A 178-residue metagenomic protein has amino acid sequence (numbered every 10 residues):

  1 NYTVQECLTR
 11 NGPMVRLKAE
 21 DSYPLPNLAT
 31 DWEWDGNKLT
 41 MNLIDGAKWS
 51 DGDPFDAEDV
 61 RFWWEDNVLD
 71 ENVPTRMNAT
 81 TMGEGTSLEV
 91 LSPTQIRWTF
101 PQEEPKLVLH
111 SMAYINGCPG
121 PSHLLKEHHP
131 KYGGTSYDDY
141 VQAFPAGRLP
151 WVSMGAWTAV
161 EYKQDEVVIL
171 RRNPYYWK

Functional and structural regions predicted by a protein language model:
N1-C7, L25-L28, D53, L107-C118: A structural "hinge/loop" feature
N1-D35, E65, V152-M154: N-terminal lobe/hinge region of extracytoplasmic solute-binding protein
K18-E20, Y114-K178: Gly/Pro-rich hinge or "lid" segments in bacterial periplasmic/extracellular proteins
D31-V73, E89-L91, R97: Aromatic- and charge-enriched surface segment that lines or borders ligand/interaction sites
E33, N78-T135, E161-K163: Surface-exposed binding/hinge segments that line and control ligand-binding clefts or catalytic entry sites
N42-D45, T94-E104, I169-P174: Short, hydrophobic/aromatic-enriched beta-strand segments in well-ordered soluble domains
K48-S50, E104-V108, Y176-K178: Short beta-strands and strand-coil junctions in structured, solvent-facing domains, enriched
